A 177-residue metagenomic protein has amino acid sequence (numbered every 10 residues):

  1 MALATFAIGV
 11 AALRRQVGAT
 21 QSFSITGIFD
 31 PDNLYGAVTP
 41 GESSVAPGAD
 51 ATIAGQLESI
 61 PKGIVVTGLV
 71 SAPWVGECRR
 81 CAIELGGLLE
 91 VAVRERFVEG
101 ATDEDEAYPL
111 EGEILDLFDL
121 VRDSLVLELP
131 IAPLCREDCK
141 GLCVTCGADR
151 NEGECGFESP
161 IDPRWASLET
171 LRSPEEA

Functional and structural regions predicted by a protein language model:
M1-A177: Structured interface patches
